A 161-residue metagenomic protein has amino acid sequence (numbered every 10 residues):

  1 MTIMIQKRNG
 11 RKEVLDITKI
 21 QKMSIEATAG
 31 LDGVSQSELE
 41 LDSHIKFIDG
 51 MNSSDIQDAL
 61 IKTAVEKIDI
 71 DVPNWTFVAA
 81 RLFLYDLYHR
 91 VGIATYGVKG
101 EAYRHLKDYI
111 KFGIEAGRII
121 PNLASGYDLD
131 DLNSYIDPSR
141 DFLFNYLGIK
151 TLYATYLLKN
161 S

Functional and structural regions predicted by a protein language model:
M1-S161: Extended catalytic cores of very large enzyme megasubunits
